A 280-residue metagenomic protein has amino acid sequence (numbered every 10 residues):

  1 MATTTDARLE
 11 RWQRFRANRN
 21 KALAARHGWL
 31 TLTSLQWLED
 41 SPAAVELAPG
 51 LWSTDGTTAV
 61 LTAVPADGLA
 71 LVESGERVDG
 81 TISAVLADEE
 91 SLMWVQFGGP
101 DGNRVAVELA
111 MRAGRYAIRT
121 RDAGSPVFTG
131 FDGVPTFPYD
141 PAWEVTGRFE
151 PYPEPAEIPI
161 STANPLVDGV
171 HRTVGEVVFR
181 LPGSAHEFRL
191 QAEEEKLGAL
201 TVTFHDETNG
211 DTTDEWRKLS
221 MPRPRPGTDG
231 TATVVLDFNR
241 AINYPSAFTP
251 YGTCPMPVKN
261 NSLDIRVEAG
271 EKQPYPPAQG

Functional and structural regions predicted by a protein language model:
A2-P42, S53-D55, A59-D67: Hydrophobic, proline/glycine-rich low-complexity stretches
L38-E89, V95-Q96, G227: Forkhead-associated
P49-T54, G102-M111, H186-A192: Broad, structure-driven detector of short, well-ordered beta-strand segments within folded domains
G68-L71, M93-V95, G175-F179, V202: Short polybasic amphipathic segments
G99-T173: Surface-exposed beta-loop interaction hotspot
V127-T129, E154, R189, D211-T213 (+2 more regions): Short helix/loop capping segments that flank catalytic or ligand/cofactor-binding pockets
E176-D229: Acidic/His-leaning functional-site neighborhoods
T233-V235, N239-G280: Extended, aromatic/histidine-rich regions of cofactor-dependent oxidoreductases associated with respiratory
